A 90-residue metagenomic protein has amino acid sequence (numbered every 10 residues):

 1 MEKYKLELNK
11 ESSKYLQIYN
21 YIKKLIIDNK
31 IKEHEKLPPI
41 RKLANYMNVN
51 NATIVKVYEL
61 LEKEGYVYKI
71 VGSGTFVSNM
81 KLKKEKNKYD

Functional and structural regions predicted by a protein language model:
M1-D90: N-terminal basic, amphipathic alpha-helical segments
